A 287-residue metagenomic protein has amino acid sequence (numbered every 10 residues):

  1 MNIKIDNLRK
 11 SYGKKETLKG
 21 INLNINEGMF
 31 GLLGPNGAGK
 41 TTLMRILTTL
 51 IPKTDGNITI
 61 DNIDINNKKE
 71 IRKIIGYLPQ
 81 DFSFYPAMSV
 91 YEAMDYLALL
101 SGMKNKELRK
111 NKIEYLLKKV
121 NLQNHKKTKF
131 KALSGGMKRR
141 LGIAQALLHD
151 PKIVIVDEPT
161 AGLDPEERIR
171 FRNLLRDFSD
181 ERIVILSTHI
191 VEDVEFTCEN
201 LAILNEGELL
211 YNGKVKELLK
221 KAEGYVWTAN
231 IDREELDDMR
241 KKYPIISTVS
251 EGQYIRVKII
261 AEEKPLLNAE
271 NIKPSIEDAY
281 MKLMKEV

Functional and structural regions predicted by a protein language model:
P35-G39: Walker A (P-loop) phosphate-binding loop of ABC-type ATPase nucleotide-binding domains
G56-I71: Conserved ABC transporter NBD signature motif
D95, L99, E107-H125: Conserved ABC ATPase "signature" region
K129-L133: Conserved ABC ATPase signature
V154-E158: Catalytic Walker B motif of ABC-type/P-loop ATPase nucleotide-binding domains
F171-K258: ABC transporter nucleotide-binding domain
